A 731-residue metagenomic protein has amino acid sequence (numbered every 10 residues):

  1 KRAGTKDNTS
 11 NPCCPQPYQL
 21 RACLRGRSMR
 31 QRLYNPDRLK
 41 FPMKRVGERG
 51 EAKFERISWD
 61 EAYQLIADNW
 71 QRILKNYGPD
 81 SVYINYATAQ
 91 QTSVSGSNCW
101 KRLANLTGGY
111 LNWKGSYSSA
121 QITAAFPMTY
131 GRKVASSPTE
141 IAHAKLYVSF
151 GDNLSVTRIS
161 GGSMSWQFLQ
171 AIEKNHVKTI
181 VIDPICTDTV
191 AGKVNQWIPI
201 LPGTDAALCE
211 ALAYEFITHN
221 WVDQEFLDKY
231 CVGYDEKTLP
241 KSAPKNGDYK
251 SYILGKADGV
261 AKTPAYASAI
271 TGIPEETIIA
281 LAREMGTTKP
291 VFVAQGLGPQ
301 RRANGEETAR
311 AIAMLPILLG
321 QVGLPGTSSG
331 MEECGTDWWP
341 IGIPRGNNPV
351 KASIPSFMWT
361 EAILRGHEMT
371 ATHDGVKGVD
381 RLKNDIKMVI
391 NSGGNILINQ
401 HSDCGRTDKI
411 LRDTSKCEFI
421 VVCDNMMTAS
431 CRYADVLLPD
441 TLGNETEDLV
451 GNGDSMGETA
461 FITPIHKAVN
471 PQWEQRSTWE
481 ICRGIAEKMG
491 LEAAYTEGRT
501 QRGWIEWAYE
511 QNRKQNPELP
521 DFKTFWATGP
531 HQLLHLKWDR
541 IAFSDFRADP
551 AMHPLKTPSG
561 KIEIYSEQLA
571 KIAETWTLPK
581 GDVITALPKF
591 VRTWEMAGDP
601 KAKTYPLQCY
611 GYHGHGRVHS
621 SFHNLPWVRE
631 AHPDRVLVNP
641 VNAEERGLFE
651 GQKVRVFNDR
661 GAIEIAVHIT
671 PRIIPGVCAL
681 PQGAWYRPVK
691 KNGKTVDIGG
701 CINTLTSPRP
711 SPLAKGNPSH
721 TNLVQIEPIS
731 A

Functional and structural regions predicted by a protein language model:
K1-W221, G247, Y252, V376-V379 (+3 more regions): N-terminal export/assembly segments and adjacent metallocofactor-ligating motifs of anaerobic energy-metabolism
R38-E61, H219-E275, I465-E567, C609 (+3 more regions): N-terminal leader/propeptide and maturation segments of large enzyme subunits in energy/redox metabolism and hydrolases
Y77-S81, V222-D228, F292, G323-G330 (+1 more regions): Flexible, glycine/charged-enriched surface loops at secondary-structure junctions
S97-I182, T189, A207-E210, A313-Y433 (+2 more regions): Extended redox/cofactor-interaction regions of prokaryotic respiratory oxidoreductases
T187-K193, A257-K262, K289-Q295, I386-K387 (+1 more regions): Short acidic (Asp/Glu) and glycine-rich catalytic loops that position anionic groups and cofactors
K193-I200, T441-N444, D448-G451, A460-P471: Short beta-alpha connecting loops at secondary-structure transitions that line or flank enzyme active sites
L212, K237-T238, S242-E368: Active-site phosphate/pyrophosphate-binding segments
A468, E474, T478-T528, S620-F622 (+2 more regions): Long, contiguous, secondary-structure-rich segments that constitute the structural scaffold of globular domains
